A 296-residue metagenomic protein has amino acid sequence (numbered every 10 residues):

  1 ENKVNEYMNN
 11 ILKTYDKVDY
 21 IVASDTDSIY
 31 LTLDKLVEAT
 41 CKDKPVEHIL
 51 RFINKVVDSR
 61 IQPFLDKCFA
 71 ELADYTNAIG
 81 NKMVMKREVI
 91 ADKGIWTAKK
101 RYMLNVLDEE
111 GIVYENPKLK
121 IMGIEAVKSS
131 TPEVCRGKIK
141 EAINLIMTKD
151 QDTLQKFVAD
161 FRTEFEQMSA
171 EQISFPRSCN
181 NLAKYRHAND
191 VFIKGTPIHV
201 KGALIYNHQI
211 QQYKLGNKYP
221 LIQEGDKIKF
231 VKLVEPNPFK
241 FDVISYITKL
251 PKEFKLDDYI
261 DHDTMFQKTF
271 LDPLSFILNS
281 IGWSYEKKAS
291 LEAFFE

Functional and structural regions predicted by a protein language model:
E1-T26, L33-E296: DNA-dependent DNA polymerase catalytic subunits
